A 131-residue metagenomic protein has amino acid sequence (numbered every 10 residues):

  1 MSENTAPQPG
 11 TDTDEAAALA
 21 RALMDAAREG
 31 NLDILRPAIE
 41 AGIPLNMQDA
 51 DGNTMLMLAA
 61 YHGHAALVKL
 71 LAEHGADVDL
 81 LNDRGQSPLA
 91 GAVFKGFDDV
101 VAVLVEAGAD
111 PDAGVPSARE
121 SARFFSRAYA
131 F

Functional and structural regions predicted by a protein language model:
I34, A66-L67, D99-V100, Y129-F131: Conserved ankyrin/ankyrin-like repeat signature
